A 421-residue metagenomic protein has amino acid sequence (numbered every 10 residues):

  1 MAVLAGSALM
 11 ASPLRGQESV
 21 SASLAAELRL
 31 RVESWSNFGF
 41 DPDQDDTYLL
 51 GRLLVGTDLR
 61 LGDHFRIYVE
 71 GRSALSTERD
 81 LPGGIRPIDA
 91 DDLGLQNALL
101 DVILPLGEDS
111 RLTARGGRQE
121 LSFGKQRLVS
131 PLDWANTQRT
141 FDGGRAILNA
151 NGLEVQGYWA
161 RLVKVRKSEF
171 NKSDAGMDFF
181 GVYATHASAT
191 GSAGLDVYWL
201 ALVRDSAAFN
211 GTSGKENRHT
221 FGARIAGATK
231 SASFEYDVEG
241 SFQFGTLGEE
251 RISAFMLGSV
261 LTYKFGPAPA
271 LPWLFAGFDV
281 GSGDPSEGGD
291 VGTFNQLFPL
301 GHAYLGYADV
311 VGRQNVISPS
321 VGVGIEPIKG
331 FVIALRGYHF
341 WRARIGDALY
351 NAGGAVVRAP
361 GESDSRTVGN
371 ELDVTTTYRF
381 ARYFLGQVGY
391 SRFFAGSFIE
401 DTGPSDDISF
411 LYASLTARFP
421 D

Functional and structural regions predicted by a protein language model:
G6-E27, P42-Q44, D284-T293, L297 (+3 more regions): Outer-membrane beta-barrel biogenesis signature
Q17-G39, R66-V69, A114, L195: Transmembrane beta-strand segments of Gram-negative outer membrane beta-barrel proteins
R31-N37, T77-L81, L121-L128, Y158-V165 (+5 more regions): Flexible, solvent-exposed coil segments and beta strand-coil junctions, predominantly the extracellular/periplasmic
F38-G51, L61-A114, F123-P131, A208-N210 (+4 more regions): Surface-exposed loop and membrane-interface regions of Gram-negative outer-membrane beta-barrel proteins
L99, V321, L335, G369-R379 (+2 more regions): Conserved C-terminal beta-signal and adjacent last beta-strands/turns of outer-membrane beta-barrel proteins
E108-A114, L132-E287, E326, G337 (+5 more regions): Signature for the C-terminal beta-barrel architecture of outer-membrane proteins
G176-F179, G301-G322, E326: Outer-membrane beta-barrel signature, preferentially recognizing the C-terminal barrel domain of Gram-negative
D406-D421: Outer-membrane beta-barrel "beta-signal"
